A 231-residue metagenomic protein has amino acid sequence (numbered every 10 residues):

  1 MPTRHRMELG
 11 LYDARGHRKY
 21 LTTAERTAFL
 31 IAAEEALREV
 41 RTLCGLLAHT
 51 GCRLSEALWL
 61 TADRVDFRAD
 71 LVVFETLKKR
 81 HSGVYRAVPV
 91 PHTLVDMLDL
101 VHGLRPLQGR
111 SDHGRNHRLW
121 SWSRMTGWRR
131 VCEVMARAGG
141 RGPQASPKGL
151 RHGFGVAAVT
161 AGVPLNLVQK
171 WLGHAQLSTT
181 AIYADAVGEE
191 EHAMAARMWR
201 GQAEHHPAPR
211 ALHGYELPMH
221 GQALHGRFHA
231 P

Functional and structural regions predicted by a protein language model:
M1-D13, H17-Y20, M198-P231: C-terminal secondary-structure termini that scaffold catalytic or DNA-interacting sites
T3-T27, H81-H92, Q108-G109: DNA breakage-rejoining catalytic core of tyrosine-based enzymes
T23, W59-L100, S178: Conserved tyrosine-mediated DNA breakage-rejoining catalytic core shared by Y-recombinases
T23-L54, D112: Basic, Lys/Arg- and aromatic-enriched nucleic-acid-binding interface segment
R26, P91-G142: Active-site/catalytic core of tyrosine-dependent DNA strand-transfer enzymes
A33-A36, R110-S111, R129-K170: Short, basic (Lys/Arg/His-rich) helix/loop patches that form interaction surfaces in the mid-to-C-terminal regions
L47-A69, N166-L167: Short, charged phosphate-coordinating catalytic segments
T76-S82, L172, Q176-R197: Catalytic-site neighborhood detector that most strongly recognizes the C-terminal catalytic loop/helix of tyrosine
